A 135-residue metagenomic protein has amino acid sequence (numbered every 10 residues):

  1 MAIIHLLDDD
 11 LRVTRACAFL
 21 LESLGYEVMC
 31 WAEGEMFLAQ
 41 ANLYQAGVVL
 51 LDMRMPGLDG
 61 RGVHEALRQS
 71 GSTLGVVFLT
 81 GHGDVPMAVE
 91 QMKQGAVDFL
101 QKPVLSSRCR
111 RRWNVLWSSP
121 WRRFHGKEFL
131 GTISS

Functional and structural regions predicted by a protein language model:
M1-V13, C17-L21, V49: Conserved acidic segment of CheY-like receiver
C30-V48: Acidic, metal-coordinating helix/loop segments flanking the phosphotransfer/catalytic sites of two-component signaling
A32-E33, L58-V63: Acidic catalytic/metal-coordinating carboxylates
D52, T80: Active-site residues of response regulator receiver
M55: Receiver (REC) domain active-site loop signature in two-component systems and cognate sites in sensor histidine kinases
D84-P86, P103-W113: C-terminal output helix
N114-K127: The C-terminal output helix
